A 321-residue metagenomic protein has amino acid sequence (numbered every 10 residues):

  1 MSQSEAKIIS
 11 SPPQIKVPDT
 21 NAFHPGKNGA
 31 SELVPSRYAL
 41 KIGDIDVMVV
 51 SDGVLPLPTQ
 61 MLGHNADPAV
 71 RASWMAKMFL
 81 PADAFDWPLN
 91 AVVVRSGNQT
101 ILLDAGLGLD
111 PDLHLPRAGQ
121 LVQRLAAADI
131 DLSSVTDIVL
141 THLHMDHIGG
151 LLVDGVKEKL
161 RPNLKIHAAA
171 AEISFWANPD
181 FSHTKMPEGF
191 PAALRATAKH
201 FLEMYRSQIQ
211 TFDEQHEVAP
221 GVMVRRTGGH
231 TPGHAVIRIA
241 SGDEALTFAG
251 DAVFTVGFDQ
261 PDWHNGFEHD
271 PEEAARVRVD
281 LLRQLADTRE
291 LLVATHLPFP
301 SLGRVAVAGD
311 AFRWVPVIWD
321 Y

Functional and structural regions predicted by a protein language model:
D19-A22, P68-A82, E217-V222, D287: Short Pro/Gly-enriched beta-strand edge/turn motifs at strand-loop
L33-A127, V236-G250: Conserved beta-strand hairpin/beta-sheet module of binuclear metal-dependent hydrolase folds, prominently
P35-S36, P56-P58, L143-G149, S174-F175 (+3 more regions): Active-site environment of divalent metal-dependent phosphoester hydrolases
D44, V94, D104, V135 (+7 more regions): Divalent metal-coordination and catalytic microenvironments
D52-G53, A105-G108, L143, A171-E172 (+4 more regions): Active-site metal-binding loops of divalent metal-dependent hydrolases
D83, P88, L115-H167: Active-site metal-binding motif and surrounding structural segment of the metallo-beta-lactamase
P116-I130, S134, N163-R226, R276-R289: Metallo-beta-lactamase
G119, G242-Y321: Cap/insert and terminal regions of metallo-dependent hydrolase folds
